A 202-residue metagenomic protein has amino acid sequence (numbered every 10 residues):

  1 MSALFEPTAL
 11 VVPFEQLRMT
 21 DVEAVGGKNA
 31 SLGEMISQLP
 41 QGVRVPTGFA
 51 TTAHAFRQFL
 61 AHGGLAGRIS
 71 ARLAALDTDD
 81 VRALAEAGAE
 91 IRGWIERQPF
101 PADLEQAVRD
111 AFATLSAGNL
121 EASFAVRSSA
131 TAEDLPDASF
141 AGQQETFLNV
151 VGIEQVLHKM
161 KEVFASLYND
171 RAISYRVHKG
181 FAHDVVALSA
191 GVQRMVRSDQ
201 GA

Functional and structural regions predicted by a protein language model:
M1-G191, Q200: N-terminal beta-alpha lobe that positions the nucleotide/phosphoryl donor in ATP/NTP-coupled carboxylate activation
R194-M195: Conserved helicase core region in the C-terminal RecA-like lobe
